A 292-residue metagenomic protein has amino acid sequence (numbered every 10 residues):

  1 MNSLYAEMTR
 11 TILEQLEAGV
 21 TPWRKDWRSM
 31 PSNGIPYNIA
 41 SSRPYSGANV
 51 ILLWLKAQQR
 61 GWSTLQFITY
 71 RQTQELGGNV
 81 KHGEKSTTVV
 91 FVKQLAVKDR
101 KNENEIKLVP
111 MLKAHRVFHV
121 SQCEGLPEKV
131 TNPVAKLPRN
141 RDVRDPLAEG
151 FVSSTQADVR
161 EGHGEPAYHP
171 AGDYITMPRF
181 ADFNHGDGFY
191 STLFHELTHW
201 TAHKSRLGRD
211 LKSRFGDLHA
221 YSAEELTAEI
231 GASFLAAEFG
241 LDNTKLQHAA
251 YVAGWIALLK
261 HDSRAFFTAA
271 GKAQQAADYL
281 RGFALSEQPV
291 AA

Functional and structural regions predicted by a protein language model:
M1-A292: N-terminal accessory/interface modules of nucleic-acid-binding and processing proteins
